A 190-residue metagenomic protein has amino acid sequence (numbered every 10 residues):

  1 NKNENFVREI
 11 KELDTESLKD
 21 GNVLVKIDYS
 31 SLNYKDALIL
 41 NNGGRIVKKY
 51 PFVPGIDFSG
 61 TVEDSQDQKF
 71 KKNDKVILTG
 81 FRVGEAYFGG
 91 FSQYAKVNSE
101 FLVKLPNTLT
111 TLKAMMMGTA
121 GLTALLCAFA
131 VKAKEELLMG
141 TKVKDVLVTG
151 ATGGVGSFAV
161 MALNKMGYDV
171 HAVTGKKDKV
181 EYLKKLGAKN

Functional and structural regions predicted by a protein language model:
N1-V7: Extracellular beta-rich ligand/substrate-recognition surface
K2, E63-Q68, S99-F101, N107-T108: Short loop segments at secondary-structure junctions
I10-T15, S59-T61, Y94-K96, L102: Conserved hydrophobic/aromatic beta-strand scaffold that supports enzyme active sites
D14-L32, G43-V83, G89: Glycine-rich beta-strand-centered segment in the early N-terminal region that forms part of a ligand/cofactor-binding
K35-N41: Cytochrome P450 core scaffold surrounding the K-helix E-X-X-R motif and the conserved "meander" helix-loop region
T79-V146, G150: NAD(P)H dinucleotide-binding glycine-rich loop of Rossmann-like/cofactor-binding domains, especially the beta1-alpha1
G118-N190: Mid-domain Rossmann-like dinucleotide-binding core that forms the NAD(H)/NADP(H) cofactor-binding site
